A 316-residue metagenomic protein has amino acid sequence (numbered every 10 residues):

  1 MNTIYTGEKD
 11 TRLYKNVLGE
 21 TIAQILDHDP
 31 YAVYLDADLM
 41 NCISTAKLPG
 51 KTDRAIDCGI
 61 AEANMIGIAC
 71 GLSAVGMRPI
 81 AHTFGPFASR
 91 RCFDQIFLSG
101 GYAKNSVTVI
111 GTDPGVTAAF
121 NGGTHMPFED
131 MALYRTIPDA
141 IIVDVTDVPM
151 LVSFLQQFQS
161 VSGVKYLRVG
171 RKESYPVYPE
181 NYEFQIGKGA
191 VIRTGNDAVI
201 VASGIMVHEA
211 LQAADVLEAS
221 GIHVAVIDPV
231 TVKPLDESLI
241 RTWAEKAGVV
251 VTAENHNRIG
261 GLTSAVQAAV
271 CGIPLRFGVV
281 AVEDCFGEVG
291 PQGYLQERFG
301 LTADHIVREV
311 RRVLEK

Functional and structural regions predicted by a protein language model:
M1-S162, Y166-R168, E173, A303: Thiamine diphosphate
N16, H28-Y31, D36-G50, A118-A119 (+1 more regions): Thiamine diphosphate
